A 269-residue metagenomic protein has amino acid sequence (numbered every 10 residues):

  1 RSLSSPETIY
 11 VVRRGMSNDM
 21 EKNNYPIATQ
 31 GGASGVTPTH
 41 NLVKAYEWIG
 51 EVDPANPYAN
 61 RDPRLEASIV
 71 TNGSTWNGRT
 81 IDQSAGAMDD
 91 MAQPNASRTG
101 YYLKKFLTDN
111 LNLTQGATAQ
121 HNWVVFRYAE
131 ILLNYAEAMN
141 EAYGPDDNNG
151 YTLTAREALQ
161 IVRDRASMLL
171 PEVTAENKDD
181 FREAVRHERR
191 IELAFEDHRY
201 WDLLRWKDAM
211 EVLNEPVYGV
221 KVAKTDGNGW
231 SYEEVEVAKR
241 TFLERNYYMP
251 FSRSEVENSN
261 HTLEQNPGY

Functional and structural regions predicted by a protein language model:
R1-I27, V52-Y269: Acidic/polar-rich alpha-helix caps and helix-coil junctions
T29-H40: Extended substrate-binding grooves/exosites of carbohydrate-active enzymes
T39-G50: Conserved alpha/beta catalytic core and glycan-binding cleft of carbohydrate-active enzymes
